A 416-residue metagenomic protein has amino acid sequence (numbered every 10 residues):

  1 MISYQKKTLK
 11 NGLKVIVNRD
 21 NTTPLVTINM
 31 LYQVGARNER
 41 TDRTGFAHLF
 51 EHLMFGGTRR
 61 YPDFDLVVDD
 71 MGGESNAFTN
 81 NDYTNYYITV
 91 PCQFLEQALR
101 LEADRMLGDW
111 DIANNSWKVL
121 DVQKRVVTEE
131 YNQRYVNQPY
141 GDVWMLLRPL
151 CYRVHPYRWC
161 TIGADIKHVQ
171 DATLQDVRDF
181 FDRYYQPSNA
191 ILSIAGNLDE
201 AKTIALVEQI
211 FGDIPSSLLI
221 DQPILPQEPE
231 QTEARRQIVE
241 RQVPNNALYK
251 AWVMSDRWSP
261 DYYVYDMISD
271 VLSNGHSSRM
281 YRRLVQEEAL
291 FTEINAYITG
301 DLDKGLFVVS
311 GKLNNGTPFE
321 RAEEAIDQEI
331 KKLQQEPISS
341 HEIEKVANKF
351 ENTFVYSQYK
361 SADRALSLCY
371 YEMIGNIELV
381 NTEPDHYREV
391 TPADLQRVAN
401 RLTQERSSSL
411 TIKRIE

Functional and structural regions predicted by a protein language model:
M1-K6, L146-A190, P223-Q227, F354 (+1 more regions): Histidine-acidic residue clusters that define the catalytic metal-binding segment of zinc metallopeptidase domains
Q5, R153-V154, R158, Q186-D256 (+3 more regions): An aromatic/glycine/proline-enriched structural segment found at the starts of mature extracellular/organellar domains
D20, N29-L31, N132, P149 (+2 more regions): His/Glu-based metal-binding/catalytic segments typifying zinc-dependent metallopeptidases
T27-Q93, W159-I162, N274-L290: M16/MPP (pitrilysin/insulinase) zinc-metallopeptidase core fold and M16-derived inactive scaffolds
Y32, F64-F180, Q328, K345-A362: Acidic/histidine-enriched segments that form metal/cofactor-coordinating and catalytic pocket/exosite environments
D69-D70, A247-V253, L272-L313: A structural supersecondary motif
D70, D109-Y131, D199, L219-E233 (+5 more regions): Acidic/histidine-enriched alpha-helical segments
I191-I194, K312, L333, P337 (+1 more regions): C-terminal regions of mature proteins
